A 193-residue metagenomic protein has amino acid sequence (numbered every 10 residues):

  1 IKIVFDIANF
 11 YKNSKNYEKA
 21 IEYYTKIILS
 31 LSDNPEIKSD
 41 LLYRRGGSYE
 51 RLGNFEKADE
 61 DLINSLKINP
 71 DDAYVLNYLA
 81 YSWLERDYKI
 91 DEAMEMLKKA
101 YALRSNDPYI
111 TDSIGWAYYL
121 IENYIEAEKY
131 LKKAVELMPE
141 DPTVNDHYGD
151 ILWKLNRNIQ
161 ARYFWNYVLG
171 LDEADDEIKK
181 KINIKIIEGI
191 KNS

Functional and structural regions predicted by a protein language model:
D6, D40, R44, Y78-L79 (+3 more regions): Canonical tetratricopeptide repeat
N9, G47, Y81-S82, W116 (+1 more regions): Residue-level recognition of tetratricopeptide repeat
N13, R44-G47, R51, E85-R86 (+3 more regions): Register position in tetratricopeptide repeats
S30-N34, I68, L103, L137 (+1 more regions): Structural marker of alpha-solenoid helical repeat scaffolds
